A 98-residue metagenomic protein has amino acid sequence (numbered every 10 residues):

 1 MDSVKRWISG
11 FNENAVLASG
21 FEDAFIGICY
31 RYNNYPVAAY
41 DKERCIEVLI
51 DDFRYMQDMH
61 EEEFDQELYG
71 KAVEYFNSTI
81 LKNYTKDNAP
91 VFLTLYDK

Functional and structural regions predicted by a protein language model:
M1-K98: C-terminal alpha-helical interaction appendages
